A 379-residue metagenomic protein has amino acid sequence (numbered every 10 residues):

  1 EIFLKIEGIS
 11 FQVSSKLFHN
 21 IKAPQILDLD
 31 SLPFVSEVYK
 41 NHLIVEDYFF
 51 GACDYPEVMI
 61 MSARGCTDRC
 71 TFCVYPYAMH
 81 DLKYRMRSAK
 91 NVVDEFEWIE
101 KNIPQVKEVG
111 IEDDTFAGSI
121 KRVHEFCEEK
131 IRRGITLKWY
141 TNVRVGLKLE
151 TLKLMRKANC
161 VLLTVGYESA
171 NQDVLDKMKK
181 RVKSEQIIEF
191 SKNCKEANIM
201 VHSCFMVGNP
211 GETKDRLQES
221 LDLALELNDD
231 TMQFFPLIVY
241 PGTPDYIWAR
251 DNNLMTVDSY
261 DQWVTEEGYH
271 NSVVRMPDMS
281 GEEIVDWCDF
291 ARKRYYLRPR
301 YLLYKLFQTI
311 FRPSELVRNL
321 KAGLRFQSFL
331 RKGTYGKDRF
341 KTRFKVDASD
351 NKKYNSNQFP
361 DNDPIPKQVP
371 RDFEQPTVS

Functional and structural regions predicted by a protein language model:
E1-D28, P236-G242: Glycine-rich beta-alpha loop elements in corrinoid/cobalamin-binding modules across cobalamin-dependent enzymes
H19-N20, L27-D28, R69, D81-L82 (+4 more regions): Short catalytic/ligand-binding loop motif for oxyanion handling, primarily in non-cytosolic enzymes, centered on
V35-H202, N209, D222: Radical SAM [4Fe-4S] cluster-binding motif and immediate context
I111, V165, S203, A224 (+3 more regions): Hydrophobic, well-ordered secondary-structure elements that form the walls of internal hydrophobic environments
A170-K179, S191-L217, F235-P241, H270-G281: Conserved strand-turn element in the central/C-terminal portion of the radical SAM core barrel that lines
Y246-R250, L254-S379: Radical SAM enzyme core and accessory elements
